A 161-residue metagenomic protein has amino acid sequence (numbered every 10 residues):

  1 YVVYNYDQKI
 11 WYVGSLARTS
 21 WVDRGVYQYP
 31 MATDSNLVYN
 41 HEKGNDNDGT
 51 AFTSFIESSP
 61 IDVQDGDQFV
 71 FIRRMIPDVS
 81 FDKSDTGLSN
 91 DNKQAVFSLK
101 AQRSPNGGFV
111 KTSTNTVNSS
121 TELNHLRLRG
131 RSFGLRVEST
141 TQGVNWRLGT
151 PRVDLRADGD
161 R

Functional and structural regions predicted by a protein language model:
Y1-R161: Beta-sheet repeat architectures centered on beta-propellers
